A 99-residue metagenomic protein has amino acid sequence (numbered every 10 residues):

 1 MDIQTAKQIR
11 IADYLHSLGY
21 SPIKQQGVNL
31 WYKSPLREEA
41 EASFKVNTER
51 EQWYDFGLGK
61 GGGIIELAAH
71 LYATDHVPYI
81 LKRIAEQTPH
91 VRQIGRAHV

Functional and structural regions predicted by a protein language model:
M1-G95: N-terminal structured subdomain of primase-like DNA metabolism proteins
A97-V99: Conserved small/polar residues in nucleotide/adenosyl-binding loops
